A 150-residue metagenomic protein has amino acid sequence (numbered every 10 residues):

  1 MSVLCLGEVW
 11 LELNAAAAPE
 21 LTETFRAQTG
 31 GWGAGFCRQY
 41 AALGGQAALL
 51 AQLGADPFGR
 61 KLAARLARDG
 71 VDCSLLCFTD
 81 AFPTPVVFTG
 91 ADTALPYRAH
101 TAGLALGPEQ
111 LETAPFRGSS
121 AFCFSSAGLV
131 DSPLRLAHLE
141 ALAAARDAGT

Functional and structural regions predicted by a protein language model:
M1-D72: Glycine-rich phosphate/adenosyl-contacting loop at the front of the ribokinase-like
M1-S2, P108-P115, A137-D147: Short amphipathic alpha-helices and their capping/turn segments at secondary-structure boundaries
L13, L104, V130-S132: Short glycine-rich, flexible loops that bind phosphorylated cofactors or substrates
T24, V86, L139-A141: Residue-level signature of transmembrane alpha-helix interfaces in integral membrane proteins
T29-G30, L104, L134-R135: A conditional alpha-helix N-cap/helix-loop micro-motif detector
A34-Q39, D80-A81, A127, T150: Short C-terminal domain-edge/linker segments immediately following a structured domain
Q46-S126: Conserved N-terminal subdomain of the carbohydrate kinase-like
A121-T150: Conserved beta-alpha-beta core of the PfkB/ribokinase-like small-molecule kinase fold
